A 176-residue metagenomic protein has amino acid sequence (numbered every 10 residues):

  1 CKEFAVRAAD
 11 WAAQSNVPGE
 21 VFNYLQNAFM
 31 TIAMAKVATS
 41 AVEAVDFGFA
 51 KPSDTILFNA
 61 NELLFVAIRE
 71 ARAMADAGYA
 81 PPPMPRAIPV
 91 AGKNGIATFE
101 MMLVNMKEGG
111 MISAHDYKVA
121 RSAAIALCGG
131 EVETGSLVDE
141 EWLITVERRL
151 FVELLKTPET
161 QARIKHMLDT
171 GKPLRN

Functional and structural regions predicted by a protein language model:
C1-A8: Catalytic or ion-translocation cores adjacent to nucleophile or general acid/base/metal-coordination motifs in diverse
A9-K36, S40, P52-D54, F58-N176: Intrinsically disordered, low-complexity segments enriched in small/flexible residues
